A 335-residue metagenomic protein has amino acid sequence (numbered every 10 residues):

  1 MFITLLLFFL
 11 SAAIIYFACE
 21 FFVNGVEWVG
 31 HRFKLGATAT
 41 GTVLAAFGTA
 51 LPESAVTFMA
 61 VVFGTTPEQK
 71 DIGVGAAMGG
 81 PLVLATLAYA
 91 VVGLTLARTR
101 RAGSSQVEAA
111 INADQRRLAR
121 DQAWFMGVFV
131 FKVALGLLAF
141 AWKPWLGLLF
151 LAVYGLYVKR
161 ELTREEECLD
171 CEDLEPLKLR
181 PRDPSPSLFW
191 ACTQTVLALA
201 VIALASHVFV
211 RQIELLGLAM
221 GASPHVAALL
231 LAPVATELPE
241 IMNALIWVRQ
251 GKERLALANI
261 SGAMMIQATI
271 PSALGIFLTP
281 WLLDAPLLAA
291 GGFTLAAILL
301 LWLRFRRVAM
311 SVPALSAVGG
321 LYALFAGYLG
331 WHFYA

Functional and structural regions predicted by a protein language model:
M1-A335: Hydrophobic alpha-helical segments, chiefly the membrane-spanning helices and signal/signal-anchor peptides
